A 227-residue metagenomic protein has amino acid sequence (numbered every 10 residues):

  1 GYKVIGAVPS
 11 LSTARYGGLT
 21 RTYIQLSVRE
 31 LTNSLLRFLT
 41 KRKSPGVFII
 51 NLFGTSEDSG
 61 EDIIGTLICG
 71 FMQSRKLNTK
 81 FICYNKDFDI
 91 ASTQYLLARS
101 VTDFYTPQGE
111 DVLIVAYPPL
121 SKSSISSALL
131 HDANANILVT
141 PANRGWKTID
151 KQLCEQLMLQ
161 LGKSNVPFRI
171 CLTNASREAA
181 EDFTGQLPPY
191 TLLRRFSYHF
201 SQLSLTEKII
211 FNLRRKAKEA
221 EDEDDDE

Functional and structural regions predicted by a protein language model:
G1-N78, N85, D89, R144-E227: Short boundary/hinge segments that flank catalytic cores
T13-L19, S100-T106, N134-L138: Generic detector of short, locally flexible boundary/turn motifs and exposed helical patches
S44, P107-Q108, L130-D132, G162-S164: A structural signal for short secondary-structure junctions
N51, V112-A116, I137-V139: Structural motif
C83-S126, L130: Switch II (G3) loop of P-loop NTPases
D111-V112, A133-N134, F168: Conserved acidic residues
P118-K122, A133-L153: Conserved Switch II/interswitch segment of TRAFAC-class P-loop GTPases
